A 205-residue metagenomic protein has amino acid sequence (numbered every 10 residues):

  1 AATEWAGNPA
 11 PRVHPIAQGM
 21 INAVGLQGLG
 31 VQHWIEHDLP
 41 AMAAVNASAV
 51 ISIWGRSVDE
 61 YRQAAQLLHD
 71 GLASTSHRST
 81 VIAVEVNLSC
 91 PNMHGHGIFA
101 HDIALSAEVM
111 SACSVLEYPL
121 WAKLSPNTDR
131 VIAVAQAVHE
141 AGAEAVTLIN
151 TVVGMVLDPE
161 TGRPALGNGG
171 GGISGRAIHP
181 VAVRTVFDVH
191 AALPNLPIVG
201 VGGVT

Functional and structural regions predicted by a protein language model:
A1-A10, V81-S89, E144-V152: Non-cysteine beta-strand/loop elements that form the S-adenosyl-L-methionine
A1-A47: Glycine-rich, positively charged N-terminal anion/phosphate-binding segment
M20, L88-H101, V134-L196: Glycine/Thr-rich beta-alpha phosphate-binding loop at enzyme active sites
G25-E36, I53-S74: Glycine-rich anion/phosphate-binding loops
W34, I51, V86, K123 (+2 more regions): Conserved, mostly hydrophobic/aromatic
V45-A49, R78-V84, L116-L120, G142-E144 (+1 more regions): Short, well-ordered coil/turn segments that N-cap beta-strands
S52-G55, L124-R130, H179, L196-T205: Glycine-rich beta-to-alpha transition loops that act as phosphate-gripper elements at the mouths of alpha/beta enzyme
Y61-D70, T128-A141, V189-N195, V204-T205: Catalytic cores of alpha/beta
